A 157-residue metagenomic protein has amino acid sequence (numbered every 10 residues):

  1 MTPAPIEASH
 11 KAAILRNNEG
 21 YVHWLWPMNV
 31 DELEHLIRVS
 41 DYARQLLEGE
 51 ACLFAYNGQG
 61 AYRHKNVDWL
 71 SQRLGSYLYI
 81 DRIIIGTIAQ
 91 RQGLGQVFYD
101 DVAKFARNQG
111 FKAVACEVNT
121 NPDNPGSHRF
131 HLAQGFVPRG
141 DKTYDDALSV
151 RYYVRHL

Functional and structural regions predicted by a protein language model:
M1-I14: A short beta-loop-alpha structural element at the N-terminal edge of CoA-dependent acyl/N-acetyltransferase catalytic
H23-L47: Active-site rim helix/loop that mediates acceptor-substrate recognition in acyltransferases
D41-L47, C52, R82, V150-Y152: Short hydrophobic/aromatic beta-strand element in the GNAT-like acyltransferase core that lines or flanks the acyl-donor
F54-R82: Conserved acyl-donor/pantetheine-binding loop and adjacent beta-alpha core of acyl/acetyltransferases and related
D81, G86, N119: Residue-level recognition of the GNAT/N-acetyltransferase active site
I85, R91-K104, R129, A133: Conserved acetyl-CoA-binding loop-helix of GNAT-fold acetyltransferases
A106-N121: Conserved GNAT acetyl-CoA-binding A-motif
E117-N119, L132-R151: Conserved catalytic-core motifs of GNAT/GCN5-like acyltransferases
